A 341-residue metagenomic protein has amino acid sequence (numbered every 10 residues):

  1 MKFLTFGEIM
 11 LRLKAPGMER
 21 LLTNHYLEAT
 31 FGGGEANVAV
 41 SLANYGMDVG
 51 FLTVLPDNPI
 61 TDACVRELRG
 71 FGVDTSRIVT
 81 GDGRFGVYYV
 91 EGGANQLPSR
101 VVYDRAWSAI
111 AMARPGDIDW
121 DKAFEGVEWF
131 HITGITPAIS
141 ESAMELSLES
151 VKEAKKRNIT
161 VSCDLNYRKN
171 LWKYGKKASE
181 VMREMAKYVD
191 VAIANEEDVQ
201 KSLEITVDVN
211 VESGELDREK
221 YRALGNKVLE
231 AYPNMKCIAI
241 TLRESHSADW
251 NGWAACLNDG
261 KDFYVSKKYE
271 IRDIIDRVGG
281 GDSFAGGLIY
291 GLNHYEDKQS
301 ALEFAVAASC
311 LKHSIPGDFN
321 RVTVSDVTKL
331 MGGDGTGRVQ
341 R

Functional and structural regions predicted by a protein language model:
M1-V73, A94-Q96, A113-P115, D273-I275 (+1 more regions): Glycine-rich phosphate/adenosyl-contacting loop at the front of the ribokinase-like
T5-E19, N251-K267: Acidic-glycine-rich active-site phosphate/pyrophosphate-binding loop
D48-I135, V327-R341: Conserved N-terminal subdomain of the carbohydrate kinase-like
V49, T75, V161-S162, I193: Hydrophobic beta-strand scaffold residues
E153-T160, Y232-K236: A short helix->loop->beta-strand "cap" motif at the edges of active sites that frequently abuts
N158-L165, L171: Short beta-strand/loop segments at the ligand-binding rim of alpha/beta enzyme cores
L171-K261: Conserved phosphate/ATP/ADP-binding segment of small-molecule kinases
Y264-D334: Conserved post-catalytic alpha-helical subdomain immediately downstream of the catalytic base and nucleotide-binding
